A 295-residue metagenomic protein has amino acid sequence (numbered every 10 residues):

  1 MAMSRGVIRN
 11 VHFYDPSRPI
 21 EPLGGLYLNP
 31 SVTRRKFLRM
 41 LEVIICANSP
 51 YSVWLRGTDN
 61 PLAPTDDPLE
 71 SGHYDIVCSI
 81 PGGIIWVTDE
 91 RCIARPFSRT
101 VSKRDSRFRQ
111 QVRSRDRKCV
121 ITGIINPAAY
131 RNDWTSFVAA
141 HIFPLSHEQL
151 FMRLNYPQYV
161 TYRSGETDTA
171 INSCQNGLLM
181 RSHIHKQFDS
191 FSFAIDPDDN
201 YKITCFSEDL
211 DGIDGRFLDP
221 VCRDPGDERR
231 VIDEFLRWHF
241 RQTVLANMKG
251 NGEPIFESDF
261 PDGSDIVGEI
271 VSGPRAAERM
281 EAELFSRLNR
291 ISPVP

Functional and structural regions predicted by a protein language model:
M1-D116, I124-Y130, S136, F260-P295: A boundary/linker detector
C119-G123, R181: Short cysteine-rich clusters marking metal-coordination/redox-active sites
Y130-R131, S173: Short hydrophobic "helix-edge" motifs at membrane interfaces and signal-peptide entry regions
S136-F137, F143-P295: A detector for short metal-coordination/catalytic motifs
